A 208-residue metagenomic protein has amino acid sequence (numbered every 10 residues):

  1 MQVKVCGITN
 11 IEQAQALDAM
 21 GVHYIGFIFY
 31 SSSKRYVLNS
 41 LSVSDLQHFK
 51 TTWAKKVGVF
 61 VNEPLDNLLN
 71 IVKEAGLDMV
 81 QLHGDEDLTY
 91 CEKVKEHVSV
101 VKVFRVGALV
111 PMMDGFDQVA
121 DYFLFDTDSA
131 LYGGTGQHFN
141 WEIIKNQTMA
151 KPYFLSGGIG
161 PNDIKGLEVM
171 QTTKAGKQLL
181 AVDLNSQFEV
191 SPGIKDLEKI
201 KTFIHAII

Functional and structural regions predicted by a protein language model:
M1-I208: Conserved N-terminal beta1-alpha1 strand-loop-helix module at the mouth
